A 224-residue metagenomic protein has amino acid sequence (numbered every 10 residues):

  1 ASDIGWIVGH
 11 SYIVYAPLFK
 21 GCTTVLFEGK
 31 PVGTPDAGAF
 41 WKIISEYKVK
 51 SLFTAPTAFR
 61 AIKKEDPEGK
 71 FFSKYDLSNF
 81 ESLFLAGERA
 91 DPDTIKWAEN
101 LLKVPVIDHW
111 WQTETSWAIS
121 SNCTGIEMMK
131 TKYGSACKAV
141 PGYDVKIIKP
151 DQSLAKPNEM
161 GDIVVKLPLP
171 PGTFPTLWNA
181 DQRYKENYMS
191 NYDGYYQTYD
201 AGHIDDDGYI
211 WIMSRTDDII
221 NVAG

Functional and structural regions predicted by a protein language model:
D3, G87, W111, C137 (+2 more regions): Active-site glycine-centered loops adjacent to acidic/histidine catalytic or metal-binding residues that shape
W6-L18, F27, W41, F53 (+9 more regions): Tryptophan-centric aromatic hotspots in well-structured domains and transmembrane helices
I7-S51, K64-D66, K70: Conserved AMP-binding/adenylation subdomain of ANL enzymes
Y15, F19-C22, K50-T54, K63-T131 (+2 more regions): Gly/Ser/Thr-rich phosphate-binding loop
I44, L52, Q152, G208 (+1 more regions): Residue-level signal for inorganic ion chemistry
T57-R60, E88-R89, P168-G172: Alpha-helix/helix-capping structural signal
K132-A139, L154, N187, Y192-D193: Short Gly/Pro-enriched turn/cap motifs at secondary-structure boundaries
N158, V164-A223: Conserved ATP-binding/catalytic segment of the ANL
